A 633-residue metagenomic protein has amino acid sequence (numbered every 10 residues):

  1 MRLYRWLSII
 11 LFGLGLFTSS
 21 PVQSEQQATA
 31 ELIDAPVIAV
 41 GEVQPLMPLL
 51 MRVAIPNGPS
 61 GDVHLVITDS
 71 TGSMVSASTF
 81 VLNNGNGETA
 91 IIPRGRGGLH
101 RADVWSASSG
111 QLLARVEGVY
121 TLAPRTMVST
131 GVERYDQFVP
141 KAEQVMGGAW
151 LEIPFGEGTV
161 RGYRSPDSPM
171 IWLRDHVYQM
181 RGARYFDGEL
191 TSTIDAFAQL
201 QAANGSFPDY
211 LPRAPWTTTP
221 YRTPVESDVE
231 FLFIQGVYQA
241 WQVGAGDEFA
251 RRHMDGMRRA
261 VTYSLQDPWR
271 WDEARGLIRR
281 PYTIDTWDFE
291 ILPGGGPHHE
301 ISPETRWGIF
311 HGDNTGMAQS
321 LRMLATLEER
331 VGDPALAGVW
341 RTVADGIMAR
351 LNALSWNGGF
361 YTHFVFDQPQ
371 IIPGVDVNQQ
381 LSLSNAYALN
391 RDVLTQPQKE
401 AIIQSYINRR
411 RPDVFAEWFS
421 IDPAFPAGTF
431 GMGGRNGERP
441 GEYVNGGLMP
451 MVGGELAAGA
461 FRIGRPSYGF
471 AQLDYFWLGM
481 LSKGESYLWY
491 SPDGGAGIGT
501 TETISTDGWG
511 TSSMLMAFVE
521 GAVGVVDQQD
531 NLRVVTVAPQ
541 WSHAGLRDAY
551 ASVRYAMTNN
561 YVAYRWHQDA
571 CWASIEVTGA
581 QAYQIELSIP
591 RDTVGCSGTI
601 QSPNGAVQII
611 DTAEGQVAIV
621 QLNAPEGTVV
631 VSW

Functional and structural regions predicted by a protein language model:
E25-L50: Short, compositionally biased P/S/T/A/G/V-rich stretches that sit at domain boundaries
M47-L49, P56-G58, I67-G72, R96-G98 (+4 more regions): Low-complexity, Ser/Thr/Pro/Gly-enriched N-terminal "stalk/linker" regions
L65, G98-S108, V629-W633: Short, aromatic- and glycine-rich surface loops/edge beta-strands on solvent-exposed regions
I92-G98, N623-P625: Surface-exposed, short loops/turns at beta-strand junctions within beta-sandwich domains
T130-G148, L173, F197, A202-N204 (+5 more regions): Active-site acid/base region of carbohydrate-active enzymes
P169-Y282, F310-A318, G446-A457, I463-G469 (+2 more regions): Aromatic-rich carbohydrate-recognition surfaces in CAZymes
W269-R279, I309-F310, G316-F430, L473-I504 (+6 more regions): Catalytic cores of carbohydrate-active enzymes
E455-W633: Non-catalytic C-terminal accessory modules of carbohydrate-active enzymes
